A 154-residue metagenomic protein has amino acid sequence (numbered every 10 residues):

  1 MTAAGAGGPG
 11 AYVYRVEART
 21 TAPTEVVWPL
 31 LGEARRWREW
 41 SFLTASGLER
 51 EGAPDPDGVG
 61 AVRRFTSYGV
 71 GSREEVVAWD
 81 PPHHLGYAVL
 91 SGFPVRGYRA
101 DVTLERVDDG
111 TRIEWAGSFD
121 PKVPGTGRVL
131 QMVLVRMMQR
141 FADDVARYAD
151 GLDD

Functional and structural regions predicted by a protein language model:
M1-E51: Hydrophobic ligand-binding cavity/cleft-lining segments
T2-G5, V59-R63, V89-L90: Short, P/G- and charge-enriched loop/turn segments at secondary-structure junctions
G7-G8, E51-V59, A78-D80, E105-D108: Short, ordered beta-strand-loop transition motifs
Y14-T20, V102, W115-G117: A structural signal for short, well-ordered beta-strand segments
R15, R35-G71, P82-H84: Short beta-edge strand/loop motif at the mouth of beta-sheet-based domains
R38-E39, T66-R112, S118-D120, Y148-G151: Hydrophobic-ligand binding "helix-grip"
R112, S118-D154: A conserved amphipathic terminal alpha-helix motif
